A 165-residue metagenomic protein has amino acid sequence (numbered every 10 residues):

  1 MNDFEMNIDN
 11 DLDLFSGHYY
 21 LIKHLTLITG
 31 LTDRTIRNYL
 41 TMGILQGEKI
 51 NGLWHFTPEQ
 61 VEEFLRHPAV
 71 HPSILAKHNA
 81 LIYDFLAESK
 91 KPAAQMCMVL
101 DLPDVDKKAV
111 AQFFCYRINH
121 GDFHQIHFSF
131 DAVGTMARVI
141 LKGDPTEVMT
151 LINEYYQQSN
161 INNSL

Functional and structural regions predicted by a protein language model:
N2-E5: N-terminal export/ancillary region detector
D9-L31: Polyanion-binding surface elements
G17-Y19, L53, G134-R138: A generic structural signal for beta-strand entry/edge sites
T29-L53: Major-groove DNA-recognition helix of helix-turn-helix-type DNA-binding domains
E48-P68: Short helix-start
V61-K90: A short, Lys/Arg-enriched interface patch at domain edges and termini
E88-L165: Mid-protein regulatory/catalytic core that forms ligand/cofactor-binding pockets and protein-protein interaction
